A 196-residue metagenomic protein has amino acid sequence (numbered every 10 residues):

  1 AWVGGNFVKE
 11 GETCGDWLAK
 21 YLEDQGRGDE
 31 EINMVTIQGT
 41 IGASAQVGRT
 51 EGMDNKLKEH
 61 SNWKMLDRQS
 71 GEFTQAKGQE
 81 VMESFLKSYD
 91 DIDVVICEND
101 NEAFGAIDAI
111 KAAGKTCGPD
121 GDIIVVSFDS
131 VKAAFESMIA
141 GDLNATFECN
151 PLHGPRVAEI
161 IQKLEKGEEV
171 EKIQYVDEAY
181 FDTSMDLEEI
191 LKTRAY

Functional and structural regions predicted by a protein language model:
A1-W2, N33-I37, L66-D67, D93-C97 (+2 more regions): Structural recognition of the beta-strand scaffold that forms the well-ordered cores of secreted hydrolase catalytic
V3-E31, G48, K77-Q79, S130-A134 (+1 more regions): Hydrophobic alpha-helical segments within soluble ligand-binding/sensing domains
E10-W17, S44-W63, K77, V81 (+1 more regions): Short, solvent-exposed amphipathic alpha-helices that sit in or adjacent to ligand/effector-binding or catalytic
W17-Q25, D29, K56-H60, S84-S88 (+4 more regions): Structured segments of extracytoplasmic/periplasmic soluble domains in secreted or envelope-associated proteins
E31, I37-I41, A45, K56-L57 (+1 more regions): Hinge/cleft segment of the Venus flytrap/periplasmic-binding protein
N33-T36, D54-Q75, D177: Short beta-strand elements in bilobed, periplasmic/extracellular small-molecule ligand-binding domains
M53, D67-E136: Hydrophobic alpha-helical
D108-P151, A158-Y175: Exported/periplasmic ABC-transporter solute-binding proteins
